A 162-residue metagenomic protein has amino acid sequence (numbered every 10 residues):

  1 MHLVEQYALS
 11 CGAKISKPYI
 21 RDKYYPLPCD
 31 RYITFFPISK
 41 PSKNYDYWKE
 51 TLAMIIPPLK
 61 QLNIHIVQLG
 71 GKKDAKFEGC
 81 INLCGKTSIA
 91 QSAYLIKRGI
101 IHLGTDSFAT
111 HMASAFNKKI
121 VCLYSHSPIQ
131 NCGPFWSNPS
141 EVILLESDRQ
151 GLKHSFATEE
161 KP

Functional and structural regions predicted by a protein language model:
M1-P162: Catalytic machinery of carbohydrate-active enzymes, primarily nucleotide-sugar-dependent glycosyltransferases
